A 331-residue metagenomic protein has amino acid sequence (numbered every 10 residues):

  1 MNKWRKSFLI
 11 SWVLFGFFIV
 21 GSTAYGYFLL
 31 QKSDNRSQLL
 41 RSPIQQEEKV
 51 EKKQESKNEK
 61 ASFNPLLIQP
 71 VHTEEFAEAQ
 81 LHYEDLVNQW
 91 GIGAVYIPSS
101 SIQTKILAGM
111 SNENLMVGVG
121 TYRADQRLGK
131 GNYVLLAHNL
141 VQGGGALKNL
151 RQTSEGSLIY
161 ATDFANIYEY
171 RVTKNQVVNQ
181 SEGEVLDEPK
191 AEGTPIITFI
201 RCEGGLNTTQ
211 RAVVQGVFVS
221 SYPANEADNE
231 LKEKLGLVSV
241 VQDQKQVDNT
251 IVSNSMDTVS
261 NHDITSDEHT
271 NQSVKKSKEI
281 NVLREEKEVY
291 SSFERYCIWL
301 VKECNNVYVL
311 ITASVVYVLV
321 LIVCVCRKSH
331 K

Functional and structural regions predicted by a protein language model:
N2-H330: Solvent-exposed, non-transmembrane regions of membrane-associated and secreted proteins
